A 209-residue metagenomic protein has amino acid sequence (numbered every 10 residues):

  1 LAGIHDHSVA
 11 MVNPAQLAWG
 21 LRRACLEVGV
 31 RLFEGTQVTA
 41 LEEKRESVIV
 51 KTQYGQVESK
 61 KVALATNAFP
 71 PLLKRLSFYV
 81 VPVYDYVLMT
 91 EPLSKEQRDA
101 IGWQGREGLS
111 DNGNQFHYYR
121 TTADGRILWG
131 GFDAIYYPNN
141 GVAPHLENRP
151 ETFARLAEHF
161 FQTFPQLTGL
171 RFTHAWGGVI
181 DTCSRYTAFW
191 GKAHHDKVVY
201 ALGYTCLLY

Functional and structural regions predicted by a protein language model:
L1: Dinucleotide-binding Rossmann-like beta1-alpha1 core, especially the glycine-rich loop that anchors the ADP
I4-Y54, E58-K60: Helical element adjacent to the flavin cofactor pocket in flavoenzyme catalytic cores
A10, G55, V179, Y204-T205: Short beta->alpha junction loops/turns
F33, A63, V199-A201: Hydrophobic/aromatic beta-strand patches that form the interior of the parallel beta-sheet core in alpha/beta enzyme
V38-A40, E46-V50, Q56-E96, A100-D196: Active-site substrate-recognition segment that forms the wall of the catalytic cavity or substrate channel
H194, Y200-C206: Hydrophobic alpha-helical bundle architecture
Y209: Conserved small/polar residues in nucleotide/adenosyl-binding loops
